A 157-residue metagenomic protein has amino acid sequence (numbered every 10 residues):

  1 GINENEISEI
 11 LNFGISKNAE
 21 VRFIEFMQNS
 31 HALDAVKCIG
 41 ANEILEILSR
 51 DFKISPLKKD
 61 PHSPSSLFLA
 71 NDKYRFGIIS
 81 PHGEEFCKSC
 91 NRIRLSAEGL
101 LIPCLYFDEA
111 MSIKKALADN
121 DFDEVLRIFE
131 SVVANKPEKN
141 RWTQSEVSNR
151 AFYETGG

Functional and structural regions predicted by a protein language model:
G1-G77, K115: Radical SAM enzyme [4Fe-4S]-AdoMet core and its adjacent flexible, acidic and glycine-rich loops/tails across
S16-A19, E85, L101-I102: Short hydrophobic/aromatic-rich motifs at helix boundaries and adjacent loops
E25, S80, L105: Active-site proximal loops enriched in glycine and acidic residues that flank catalytic Cys/His/Asp and coordinate
Q28, G83-E84, F107-A110: Short, solvent-exposed loop/turn segments at secondary-structure junctions
A70-L100: Active-site oxyanion/phosphate-handling segment shared across diverse enzymes
K88, R92, S96-G157: Flexible mid-to-C-terminal extensions adjoining Fe-S/redox cofactors in radical SAM and related proteins
